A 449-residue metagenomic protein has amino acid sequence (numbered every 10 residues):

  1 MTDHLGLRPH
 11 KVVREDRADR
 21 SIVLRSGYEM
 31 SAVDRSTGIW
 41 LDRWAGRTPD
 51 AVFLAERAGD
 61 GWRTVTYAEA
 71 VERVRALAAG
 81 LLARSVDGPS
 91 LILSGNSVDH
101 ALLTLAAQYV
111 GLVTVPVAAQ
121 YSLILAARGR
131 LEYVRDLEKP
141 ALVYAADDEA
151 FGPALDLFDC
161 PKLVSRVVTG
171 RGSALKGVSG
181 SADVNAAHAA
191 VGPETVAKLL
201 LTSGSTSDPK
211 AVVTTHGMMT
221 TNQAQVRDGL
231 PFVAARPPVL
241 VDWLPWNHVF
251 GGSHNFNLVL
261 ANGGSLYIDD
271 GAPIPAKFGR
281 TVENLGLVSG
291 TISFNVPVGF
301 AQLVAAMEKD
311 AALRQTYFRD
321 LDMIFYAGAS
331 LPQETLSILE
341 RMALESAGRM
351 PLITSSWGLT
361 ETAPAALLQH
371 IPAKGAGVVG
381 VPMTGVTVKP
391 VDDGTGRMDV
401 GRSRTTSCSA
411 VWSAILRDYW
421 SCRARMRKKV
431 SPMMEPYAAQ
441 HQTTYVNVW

Functional and structural regions predicted by a protein language model:
M1-V65, E69-L82, T104: N-lobe entry segment of adenylate-forming
D50, A68-I92, L112, R128 (+3 more regions): ANL superfamily AMP-binding
R63-Y67, A78-Y121, D242-W243: Conserved AMP-binding/adenylate-forming
R84, S181-E194, L199-L244: Conserved adenylate-forming
E132, L142-P193, D208: ANL superfamily adenylate-forming
T220-V239, W246-A312: Conserved AMP-binding/adenylation subdomain of ANL enzymes
N262, V282, T291-F294, A305-V378 (+1 more regions): Gly/Ser/Thr-rich phosphate-binding loop
G396-W449: Conserved ATP-binding/catalytic segment of the ANL
